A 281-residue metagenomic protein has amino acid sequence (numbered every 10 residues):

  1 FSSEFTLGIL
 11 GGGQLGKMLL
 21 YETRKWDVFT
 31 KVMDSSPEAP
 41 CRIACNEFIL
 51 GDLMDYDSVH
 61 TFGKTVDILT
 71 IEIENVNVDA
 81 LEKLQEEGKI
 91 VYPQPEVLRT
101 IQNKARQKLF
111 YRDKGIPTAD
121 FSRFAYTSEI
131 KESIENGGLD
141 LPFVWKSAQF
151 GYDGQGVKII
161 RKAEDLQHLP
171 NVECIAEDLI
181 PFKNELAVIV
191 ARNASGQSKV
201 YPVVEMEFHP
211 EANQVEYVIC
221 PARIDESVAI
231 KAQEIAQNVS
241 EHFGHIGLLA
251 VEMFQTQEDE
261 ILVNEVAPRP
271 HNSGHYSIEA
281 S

Functional and structural regions predicted by a protein language model:
F1-Q102, R106: ATP-binding N-terminal substructure of ATP-dependent carboxylate-amine bond-forming enzymes
K31, T70, V91-Y92, A119 (+3 more regions): Structural detector of well-ordered beta-strand residues that form the stable sheet scaffold of enzyme domains
D57-S58, A80, E129-S133, D165: Short acidic active-site motifs
P93-V157, A163: A conserved helix-loop-beta module that forms one wall/lid of the active-site cleft in ATP-utilizing catalytic domains
G156-V251, Q255-E258: Internal nucleotide-binding/catalytic subdomain
D259-R269: A short beta-strand motif that forms the metal-chelation/ATP-contact edge of phosphoryl-transfer active sites
A267-S281: Glycine-rich phosphate/pyrophosphate-binding beta-alpha loops
